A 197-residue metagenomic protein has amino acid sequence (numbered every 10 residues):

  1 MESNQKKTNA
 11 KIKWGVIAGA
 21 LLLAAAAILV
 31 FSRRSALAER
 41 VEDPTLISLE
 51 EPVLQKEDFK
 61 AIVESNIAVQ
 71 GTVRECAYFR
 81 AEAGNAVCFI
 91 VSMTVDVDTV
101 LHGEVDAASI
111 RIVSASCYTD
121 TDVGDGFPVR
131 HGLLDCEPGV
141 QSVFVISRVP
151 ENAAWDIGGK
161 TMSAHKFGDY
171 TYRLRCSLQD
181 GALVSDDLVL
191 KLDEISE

Functional and structural regions predicted by a protein language model:
E2-I47, A86-V87, T121-E197: Netrin-like (NTR/C345C) domain of secreted extracellular proteins
R34-E64, V69: N-terminal, intrinsically disordered, polar/charged segments of Gram-positive cell-envelope systems that serve as
E51-D58, A77-A81, D120-L133: N-terminal post-signal-peptidase region of extra-cytosolic proteins
E64-L101: Structural detector for short beta-strands of small beta-barrel domains
V73-E75, V95, I110-I112, F144-I146: Hydrophobic beta-strand residues in large extracellular and virion-surface proteins
A77-F79, V100-G103, C117-D120, V149-A153: Solvent-exposed loop/turn segments at secondary-structure junctions within structured extracellular/periplasmic domains
S92-A108, D125, D135-C136: Mid-length scaffold segments of soluble, non-membrane domains
V105-V123: Short, basic/aromatic beta-hairpin or loop at an interaction surface
